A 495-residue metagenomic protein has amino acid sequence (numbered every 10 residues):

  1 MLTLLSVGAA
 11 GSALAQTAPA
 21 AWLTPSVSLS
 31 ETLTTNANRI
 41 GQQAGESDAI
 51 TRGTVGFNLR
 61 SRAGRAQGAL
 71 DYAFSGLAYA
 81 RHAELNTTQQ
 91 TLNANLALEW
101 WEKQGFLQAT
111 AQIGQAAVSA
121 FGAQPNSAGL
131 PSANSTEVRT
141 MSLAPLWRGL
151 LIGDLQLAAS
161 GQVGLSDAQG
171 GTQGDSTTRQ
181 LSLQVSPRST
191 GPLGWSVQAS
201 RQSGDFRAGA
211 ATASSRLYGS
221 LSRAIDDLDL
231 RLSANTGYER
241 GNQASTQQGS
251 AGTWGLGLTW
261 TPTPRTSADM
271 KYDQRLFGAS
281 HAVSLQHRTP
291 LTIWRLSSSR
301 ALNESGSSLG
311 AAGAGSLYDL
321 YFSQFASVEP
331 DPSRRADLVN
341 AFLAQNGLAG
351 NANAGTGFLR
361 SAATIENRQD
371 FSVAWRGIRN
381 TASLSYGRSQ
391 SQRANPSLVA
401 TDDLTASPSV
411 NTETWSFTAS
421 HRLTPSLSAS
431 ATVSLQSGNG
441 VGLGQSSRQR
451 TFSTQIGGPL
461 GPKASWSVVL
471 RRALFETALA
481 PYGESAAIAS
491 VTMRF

Functional and structural regions predicted by a protein language model:
M1-A15: Gram-negative bacterial Sec-dependent N-terminal signal peptides
L14-F495: Gram-negative and organellar
